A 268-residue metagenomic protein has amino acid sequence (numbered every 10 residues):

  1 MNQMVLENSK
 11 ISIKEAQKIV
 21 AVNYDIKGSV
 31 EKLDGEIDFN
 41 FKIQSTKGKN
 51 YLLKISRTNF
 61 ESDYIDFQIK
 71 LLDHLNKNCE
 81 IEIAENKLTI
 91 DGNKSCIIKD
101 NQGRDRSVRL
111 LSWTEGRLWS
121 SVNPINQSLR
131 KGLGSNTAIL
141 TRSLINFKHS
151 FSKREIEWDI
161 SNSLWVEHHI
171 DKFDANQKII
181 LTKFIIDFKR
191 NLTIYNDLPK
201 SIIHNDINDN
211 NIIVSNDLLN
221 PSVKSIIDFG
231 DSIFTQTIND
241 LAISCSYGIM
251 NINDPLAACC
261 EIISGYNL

Functional and structural regions predicted by a protein language model:
M1-N93, N216-P221: Conserved NTP-binding catalytic cores of kinases and kinase-like/nucleotidyltransferase enzymes across multiple kinase
V20-K27, F184-Y195: Short Pro/Gly-enriched beta-strand edge/turn motifs at strand-loop
E36-S45, L52-L53, N86, K189-N239: Active-site acidic catalytic loop and adjacent metal/ATP-binding pocket of ATP-dependent phosphoryl transfer enzymes
T46-K148: ATP-binding pocket architecture of kinase catalytic cores
I83-I98, D105-L110, G132, S163-H168 (+5 more regions): Structured catalytic core of nucleotide-sugar glycosyltransferases
L118, I170, L192, C245-I252: Short amphipathic alpha-helical interaction patches enriched in hydrophobic/aromatic residues with interspersed Lys/Arg
N123-K178, K200: A cross-family kinase active-site recognition segment
I238-L268: Active-site activation/catalytic loop segments of kinase-like enzymes and analogous catalytic loops in related
